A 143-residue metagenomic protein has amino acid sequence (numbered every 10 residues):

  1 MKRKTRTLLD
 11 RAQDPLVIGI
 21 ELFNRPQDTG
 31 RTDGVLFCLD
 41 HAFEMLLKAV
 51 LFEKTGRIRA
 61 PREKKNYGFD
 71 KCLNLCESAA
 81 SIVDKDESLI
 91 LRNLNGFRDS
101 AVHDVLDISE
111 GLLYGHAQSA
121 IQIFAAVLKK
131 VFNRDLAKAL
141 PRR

Functional and structural regions predicted by a protein language model:
M1-V35: Charged alpha-helical initiation segments
D10-V17, E21, E44-M45, R92 (+3 more regions): Generic structural signal for well-ordered, non-membrane alpha-helices
Q13, T32-F52: Short, hydrophobic, well-ordered secondary-structure elements
G19-Q27, A49, E53, A101 (+1 more regions): Secondary-structure edge/capping motif, primarily at the C-terminal ends of alpha-helices and the immediately following
M45-F52, L75-S78, S100, D104 (+1 more regions): Amphipathic alpha-helical interaction surfaces
L51-V83: Short, charged amphipathic alpha-helical segments flanked by flexible coils
D84-A139: Charge-enriched, short contiguous segments at helix-coil
R143: Helix-loop elements that line ligand-binding/catalytic pockets
